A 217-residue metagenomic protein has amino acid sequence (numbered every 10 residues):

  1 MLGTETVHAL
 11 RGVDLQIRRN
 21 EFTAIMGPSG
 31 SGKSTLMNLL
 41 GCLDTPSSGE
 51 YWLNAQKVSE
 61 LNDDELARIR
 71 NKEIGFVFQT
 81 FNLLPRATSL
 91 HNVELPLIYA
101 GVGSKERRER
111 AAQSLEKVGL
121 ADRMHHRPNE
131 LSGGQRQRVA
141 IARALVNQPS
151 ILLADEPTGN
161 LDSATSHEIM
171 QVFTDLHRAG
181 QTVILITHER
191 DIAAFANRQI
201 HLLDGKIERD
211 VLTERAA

Functional and structural regions predicted by a protein language model:
M1-L202: ABC family nucleotide-binding domain
Q199-L212: H-loop (His-switch) and adjacent beta-strand-loop-beta switch element of ABC-type ATPase nucleotide-binding domains
E214-A217: ABC ATPase nucleotide-binding domains
